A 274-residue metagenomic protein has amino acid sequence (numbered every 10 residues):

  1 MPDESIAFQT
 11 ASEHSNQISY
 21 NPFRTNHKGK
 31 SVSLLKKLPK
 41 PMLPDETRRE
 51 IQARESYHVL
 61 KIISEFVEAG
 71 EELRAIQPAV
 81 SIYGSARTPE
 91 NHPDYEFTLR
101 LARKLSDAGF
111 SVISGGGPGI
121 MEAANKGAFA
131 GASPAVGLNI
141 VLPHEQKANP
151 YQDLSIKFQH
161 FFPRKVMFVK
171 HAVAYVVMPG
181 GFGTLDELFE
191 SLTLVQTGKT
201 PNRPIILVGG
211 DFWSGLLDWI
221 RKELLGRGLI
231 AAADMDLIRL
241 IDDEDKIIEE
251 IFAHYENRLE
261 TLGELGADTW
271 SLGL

Functional and structural regions predicted by a protein language model:
M1-T25: N-terminal amphipathic/basic-hydrophobic helices that include classical n-h-c signal peptides and signal-anchor
I18-K40, D45-L138: Glycine-rich beta-alpha loop segments
A69, L73, G131, H171 (+4 more regions): Change "in soluble alpha/beta enzymes" to "in soluble alpha/beta proteins
L73-A75, K104-S106, A128-F129, Q146-P150 (+3 more regions): Solvent-exposed alpha-helices and their adjacent loops that cap or buttress functional pockets in soluble metabolic
G119-V177: Acidic/glycine-enriched connector segments
V141-K147, T184, F212-G215: Short gly/pro/ser/thr-enriched loop/turn and capping motifs at secondary-structure boundaries
Q159-D211, Y255-E260: Active-site/ligand-binding-proximal alpha/beta "capping" segment
L207-L274: C-terminal functional extensions of proteins
